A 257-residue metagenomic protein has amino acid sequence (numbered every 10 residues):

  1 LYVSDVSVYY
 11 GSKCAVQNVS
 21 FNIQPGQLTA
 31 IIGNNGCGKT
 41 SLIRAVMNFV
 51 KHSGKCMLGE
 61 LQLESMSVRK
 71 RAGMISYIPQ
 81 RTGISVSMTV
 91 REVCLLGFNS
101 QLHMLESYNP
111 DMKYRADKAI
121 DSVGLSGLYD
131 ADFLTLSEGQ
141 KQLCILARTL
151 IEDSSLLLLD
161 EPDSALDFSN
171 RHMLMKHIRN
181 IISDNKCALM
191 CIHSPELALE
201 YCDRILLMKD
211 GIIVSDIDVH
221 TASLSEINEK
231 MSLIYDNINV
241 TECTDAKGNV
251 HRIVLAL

Functional and structural regions predicted by a protein language model:
I32-N34: The feature captures the beta-strand-to-loop junction immediately N-terminal to the Walker
M47: Helix-to-loop junction immediately C-terminal to a conserved catalytic motif
G54-Q62: Conserved ABC transporter NBD signature motif
L157-D160: Catalytic Walker B motif of ABC-type/P-loop ATPase nucleotide-binding domains
I192-H193: H-loop/switch region of ABC-family ATPase nucleotide-binding domains
L224-L257: ABC ATPase nucleotide-binding domains
